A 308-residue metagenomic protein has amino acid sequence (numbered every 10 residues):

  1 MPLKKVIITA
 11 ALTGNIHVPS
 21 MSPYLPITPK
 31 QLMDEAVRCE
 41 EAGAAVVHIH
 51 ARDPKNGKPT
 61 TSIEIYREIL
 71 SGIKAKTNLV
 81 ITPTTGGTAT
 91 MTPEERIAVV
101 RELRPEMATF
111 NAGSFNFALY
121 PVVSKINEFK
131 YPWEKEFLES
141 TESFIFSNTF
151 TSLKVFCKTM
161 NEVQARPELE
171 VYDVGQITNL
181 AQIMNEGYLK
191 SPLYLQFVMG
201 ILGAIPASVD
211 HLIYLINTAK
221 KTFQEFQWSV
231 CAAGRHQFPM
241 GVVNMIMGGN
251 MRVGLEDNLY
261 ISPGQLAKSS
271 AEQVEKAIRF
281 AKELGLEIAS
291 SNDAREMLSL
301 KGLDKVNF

Functional and structural regions predicted by a protein language model:
M1-Y24, N127-W133, E139: N-terminal small/glycine-rich loop or linker at the start of catalytic domains across soluble metabolic enzymes
A10, K58-P83, F156, M160-E162 (+2 more regions): Alpha-helix-loop-beta-strand connector modules within alpha/beta enzyme cores
G14-M33, T85-P93, E142-S147, E168 (+3 more regions): Active-site mouth loops of central-metabolism enzymes
S20, A45-I69, V198-G203, L259-P263: Glycine-rich, proline-tolerant flexible connector loops at the mouths of alpha/beta enzymes
L32, C39, H50, A108 (+3 more regions): Conserved, mostly hydrophobic/aromatic
I63-S147: Active-site beta->alpha loop and helix N-cap motifs at the rims of alpha/beta catalytic domains
T109-L255: Catalytic alpha/beta core domains of metabolic enzymes, predominantly
T178, N217-K221, P239-F308: Structured C-terminal cap/extension of enzyme domains
